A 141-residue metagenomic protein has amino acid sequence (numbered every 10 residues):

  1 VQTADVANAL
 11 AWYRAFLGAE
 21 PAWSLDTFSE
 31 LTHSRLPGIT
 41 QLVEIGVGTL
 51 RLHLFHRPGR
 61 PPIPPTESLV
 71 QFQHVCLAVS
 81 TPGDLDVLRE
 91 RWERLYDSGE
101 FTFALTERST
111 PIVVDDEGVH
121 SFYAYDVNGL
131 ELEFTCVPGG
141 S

Functional and structural regions predicted by a protein language model:
Q2-R51: Core segments of cupin and vicinal oxygen chelate
V6-A7, S68-Q71, V75-N128: Vicinal oxygen chelate
D26, H56, T135-C136: Short clusters of small/polar residues that mark proteolytic maturation junctions
V47-L52, G59, P82-L85: Short, charged/polar surface micro-motifs in flexible loops or helix N-caps
R60-P65: Short beta-strand/turn micro-motifs at beta-sheet edges
P138-S141: A short acidic/small-residue loop/turn micro-motif
